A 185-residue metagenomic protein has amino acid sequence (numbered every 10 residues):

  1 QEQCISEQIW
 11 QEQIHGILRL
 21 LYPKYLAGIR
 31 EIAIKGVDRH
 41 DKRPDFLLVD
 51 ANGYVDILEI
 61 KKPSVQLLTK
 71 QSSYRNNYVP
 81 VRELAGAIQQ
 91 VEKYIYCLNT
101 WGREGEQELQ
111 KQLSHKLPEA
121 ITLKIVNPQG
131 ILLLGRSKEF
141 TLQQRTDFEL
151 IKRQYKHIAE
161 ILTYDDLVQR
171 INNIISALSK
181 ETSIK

Functional and structural regions predicted by a protein language model:
Q1-K185: Charged, terminal alpha-helix-loop-beta segments that serve as non-catalytic nucleic-acid engagement and/or assembly
